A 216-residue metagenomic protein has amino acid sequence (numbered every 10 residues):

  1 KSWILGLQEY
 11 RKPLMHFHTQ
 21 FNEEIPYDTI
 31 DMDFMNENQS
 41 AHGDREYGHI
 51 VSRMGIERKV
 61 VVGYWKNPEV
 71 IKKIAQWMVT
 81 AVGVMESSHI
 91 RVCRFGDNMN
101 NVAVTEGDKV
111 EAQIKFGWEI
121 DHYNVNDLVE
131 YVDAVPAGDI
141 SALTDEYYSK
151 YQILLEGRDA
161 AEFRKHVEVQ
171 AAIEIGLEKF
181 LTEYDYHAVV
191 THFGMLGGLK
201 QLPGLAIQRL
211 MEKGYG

Functional and structural regions predicted by a protein language model:
K1-G216: An N-terminal assembly and electron-transfer interface module characteristic of large anaerobic redox and radical
